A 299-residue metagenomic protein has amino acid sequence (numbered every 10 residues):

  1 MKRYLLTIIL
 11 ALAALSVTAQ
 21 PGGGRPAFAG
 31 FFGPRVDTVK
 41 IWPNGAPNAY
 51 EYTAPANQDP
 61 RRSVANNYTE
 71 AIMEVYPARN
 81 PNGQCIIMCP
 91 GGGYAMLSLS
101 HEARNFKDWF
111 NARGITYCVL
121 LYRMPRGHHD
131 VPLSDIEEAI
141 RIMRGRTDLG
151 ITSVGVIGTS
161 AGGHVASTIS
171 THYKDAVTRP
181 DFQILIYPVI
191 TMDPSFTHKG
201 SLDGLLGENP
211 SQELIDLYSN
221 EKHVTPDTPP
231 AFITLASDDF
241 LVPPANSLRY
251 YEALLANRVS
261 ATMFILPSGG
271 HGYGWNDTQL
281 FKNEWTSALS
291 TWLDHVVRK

Functional and structural regions predicted by a protein language model:
G24-N80: N-terminal cap/lid segment of alpha/beta-hydrolase-fold proteins
A56-R61, P188-H223, P229: Mobile cap/lid helix-loop segments that gate and shape the active-site cleft of serine hydrolases
G83-G91: Short beta-strand element of the alpha/beta-hydrolase
S98-F106, C118-S153, Q279-E284: Catalytic nucleophile-loop/oxyanion-hole region of alpha/beta-hydrolase and closely related hydrolase-like folds
E138-S201, I215-D216: Primarily recognizes the serine-hydrolase "nucleophile elbow" in alpha/beta-hydrolase and SGNH/GDSL folds
D227, I233-L235, D239: Short beta-strand/loop motif that positions the catalytic acidic residue of the alpha/beta-hydrolase fold
F240-R249: Conserved alpha/beta-hydrolase "acid-adjacent" motif
L248-K299: C-terminal catalytic histidine-bearing segment of alpha/beta-hydrolase fold enzymes
